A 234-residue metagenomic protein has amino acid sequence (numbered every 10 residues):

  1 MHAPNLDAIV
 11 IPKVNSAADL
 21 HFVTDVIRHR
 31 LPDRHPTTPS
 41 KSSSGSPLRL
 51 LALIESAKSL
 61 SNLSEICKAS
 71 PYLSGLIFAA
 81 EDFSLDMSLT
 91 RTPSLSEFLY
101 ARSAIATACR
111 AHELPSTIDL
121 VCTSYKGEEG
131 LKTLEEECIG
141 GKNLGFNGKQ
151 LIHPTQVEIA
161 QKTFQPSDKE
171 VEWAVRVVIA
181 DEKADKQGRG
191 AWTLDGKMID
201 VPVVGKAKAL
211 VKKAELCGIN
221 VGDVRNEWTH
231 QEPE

Functional and structural regions predicted by a protein language model:
M1-E234: Expand to "…catalyze enediolate/carbanion chemistry for C-C bond making/breaking, isomerization, decarboxylation
